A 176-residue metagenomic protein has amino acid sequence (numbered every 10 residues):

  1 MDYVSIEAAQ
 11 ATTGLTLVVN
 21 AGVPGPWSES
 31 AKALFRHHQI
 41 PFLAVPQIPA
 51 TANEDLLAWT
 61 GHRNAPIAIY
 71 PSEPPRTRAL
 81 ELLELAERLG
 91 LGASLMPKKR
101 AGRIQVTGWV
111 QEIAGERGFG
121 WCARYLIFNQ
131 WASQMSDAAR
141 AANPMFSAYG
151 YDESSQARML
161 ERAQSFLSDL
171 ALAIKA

Functional and structural regions predicted by a protein language model:
M1-F146: GST-like domain detector, emphasizing the conserved glutathione-binding G-site in the N-terminal thioredoxin-like
A148-A176: A mid-sequence, solvent-exposed acidic-amphipathic segment
